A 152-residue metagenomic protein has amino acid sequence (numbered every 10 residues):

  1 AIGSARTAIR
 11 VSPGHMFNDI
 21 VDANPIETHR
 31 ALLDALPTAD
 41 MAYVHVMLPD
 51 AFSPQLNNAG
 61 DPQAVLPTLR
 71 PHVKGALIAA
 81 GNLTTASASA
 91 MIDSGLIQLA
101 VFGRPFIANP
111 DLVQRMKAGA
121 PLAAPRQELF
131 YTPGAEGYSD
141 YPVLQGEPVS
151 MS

Functional and structural regions predicted by a protein language model:
A1-S152: Flavin-dependent oxidoreductase catalytic cores
